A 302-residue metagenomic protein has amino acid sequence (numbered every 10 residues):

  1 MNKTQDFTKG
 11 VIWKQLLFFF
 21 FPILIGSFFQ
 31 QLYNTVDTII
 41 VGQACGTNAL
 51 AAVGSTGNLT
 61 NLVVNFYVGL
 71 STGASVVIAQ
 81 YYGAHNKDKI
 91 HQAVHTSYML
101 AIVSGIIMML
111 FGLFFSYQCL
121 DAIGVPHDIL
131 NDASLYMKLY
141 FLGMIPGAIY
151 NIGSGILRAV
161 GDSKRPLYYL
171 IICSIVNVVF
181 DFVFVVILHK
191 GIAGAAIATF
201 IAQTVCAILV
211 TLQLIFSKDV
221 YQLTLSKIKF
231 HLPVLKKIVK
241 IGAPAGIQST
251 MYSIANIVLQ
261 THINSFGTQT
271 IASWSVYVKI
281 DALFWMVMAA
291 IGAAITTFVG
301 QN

Functional and structural regions predicted by a protein language model:
M1-F20, I78-G143, I187-A243, V299-N302: Short alpha-helical transmembrane segments in multi-pass integral membrane proteins
K14-S75, A79, A243-I263: Signature of the first transmembrane helix
L32-A51, L120-H127, V183-K190, T250-L283 (+1 more regions): Helix-terminus/linker motif at the lipid-water interface of multi-pass membrane proteins
L50-L110, G147-P166, W274-N302: Small-residue-rich hydrophobic transmembrane alpha-helices
G57-T60, S104, I172-N177, A198-C206 (+1 more regions): Transmembrane alpha-helical core residues of multi-pass small-molecule transporters, especially secondary transporters
L62-N65, N177-F182, A207-T211, L283-M286: Hydrophobic transmembrane alpha-helices of multi-pass small-molecule transporters
S71, Y140-R158, P166-S174, A195-V210 (+1 more regions): Short runs within selected transmembrane alpha-helices of multi-pass transporters and secretion channels
G112, G155, D181, V185 (+3 more regions): Structural signal for membrane-spanning alpha-helices in multi-pass inner-membrane proteins, emphasizing helix cores
